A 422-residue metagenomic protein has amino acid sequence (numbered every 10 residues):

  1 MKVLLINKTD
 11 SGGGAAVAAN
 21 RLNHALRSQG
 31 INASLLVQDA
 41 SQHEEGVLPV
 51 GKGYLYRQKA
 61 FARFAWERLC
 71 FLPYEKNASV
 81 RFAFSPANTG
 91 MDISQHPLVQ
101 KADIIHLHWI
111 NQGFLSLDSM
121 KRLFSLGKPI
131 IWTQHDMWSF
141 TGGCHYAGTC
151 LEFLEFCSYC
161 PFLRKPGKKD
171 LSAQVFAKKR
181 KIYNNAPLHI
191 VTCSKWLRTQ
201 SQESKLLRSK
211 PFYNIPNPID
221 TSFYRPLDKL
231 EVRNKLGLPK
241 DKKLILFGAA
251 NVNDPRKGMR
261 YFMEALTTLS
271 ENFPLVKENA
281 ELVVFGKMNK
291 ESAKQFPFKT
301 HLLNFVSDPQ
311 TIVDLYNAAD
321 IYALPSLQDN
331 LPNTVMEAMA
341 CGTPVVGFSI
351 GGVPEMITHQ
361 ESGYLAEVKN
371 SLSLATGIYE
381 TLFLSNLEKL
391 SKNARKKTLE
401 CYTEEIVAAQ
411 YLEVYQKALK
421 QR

Functional and structural regions predicted by a protein language model:
T141-Y146, P166-Y213, I219-F223, K229: A short, active-site helix/loop in glycosyltransferases that binds the activated sugar's phosphate group
P239-K257, M263-L266: Conserved donor-binding/catalytic core segment of Leloir-type glycosyltransferases
F273, K277-N279, F285-V313: Nucleotide-activated donor-binding/catalytic signature segment of Leloir-type glycosyltransferases, i.e., the conserved
D314-A319: Short alpha-helical donor nucleotide-sugar binding micro-motif in glycosyltransferases
L327: Aromatic "clamp/platform" in nucleotide-sugar-dependent glycosyltransferases that forms part of the donor/acceptor
P344-G347, I357: Short hydrophobic beta-strand element within catalytic cores of glycosyltransferases and related nucleotide-activated
H359-Q360, Y364-S371, E380-S385: Conserved acidic donor-binding segment of nucleotide-sugar-dependent glycosyltransferases
N386-C401, Q410-E413: A short, well-ordered alpha-helix in the C-terminal region of glycosyltransferases
